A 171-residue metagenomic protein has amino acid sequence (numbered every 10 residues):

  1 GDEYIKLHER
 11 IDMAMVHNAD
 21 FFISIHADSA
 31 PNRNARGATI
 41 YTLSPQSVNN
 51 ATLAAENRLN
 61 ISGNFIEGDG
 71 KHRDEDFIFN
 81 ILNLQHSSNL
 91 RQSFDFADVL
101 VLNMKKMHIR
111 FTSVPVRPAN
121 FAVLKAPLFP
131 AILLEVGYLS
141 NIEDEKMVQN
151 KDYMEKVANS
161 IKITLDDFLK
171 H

Functional and structural regions predicted by a protein language model:
G1-D74, H86-D98, K146, E155 (+1 more regions): Catalytic-core regions of hydrolytic enzymes
F21, A27-P31, I81-H171: Active-site-adjacent mobile loop/cap segments within catalytic or ligand-binding domains
D76-N80: Short, basic/glycine-rich phosphate-binding loops at helix/coil junctions that contact nucleotide phosphates
